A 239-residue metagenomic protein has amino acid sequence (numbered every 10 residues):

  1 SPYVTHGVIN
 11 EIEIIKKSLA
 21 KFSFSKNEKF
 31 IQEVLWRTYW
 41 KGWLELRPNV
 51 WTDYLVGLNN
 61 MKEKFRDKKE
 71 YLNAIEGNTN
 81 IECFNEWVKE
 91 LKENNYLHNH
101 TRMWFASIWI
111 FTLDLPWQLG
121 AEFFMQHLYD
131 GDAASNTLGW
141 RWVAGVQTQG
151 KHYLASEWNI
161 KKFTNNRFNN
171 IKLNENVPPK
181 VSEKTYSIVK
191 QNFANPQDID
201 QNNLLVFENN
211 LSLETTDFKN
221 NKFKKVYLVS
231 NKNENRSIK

Functional and structural regions predicted by a protein language model:
S1-N99, S107, F111-K239: C-terminal catalytic domain of photolyase/cryptochrome flavoproteins, centering on the FAD-binding pocket
M103: Short, solvent-exposed turn/loop segments enriched in Gly/Ser/Thr/Pro and often Arg
